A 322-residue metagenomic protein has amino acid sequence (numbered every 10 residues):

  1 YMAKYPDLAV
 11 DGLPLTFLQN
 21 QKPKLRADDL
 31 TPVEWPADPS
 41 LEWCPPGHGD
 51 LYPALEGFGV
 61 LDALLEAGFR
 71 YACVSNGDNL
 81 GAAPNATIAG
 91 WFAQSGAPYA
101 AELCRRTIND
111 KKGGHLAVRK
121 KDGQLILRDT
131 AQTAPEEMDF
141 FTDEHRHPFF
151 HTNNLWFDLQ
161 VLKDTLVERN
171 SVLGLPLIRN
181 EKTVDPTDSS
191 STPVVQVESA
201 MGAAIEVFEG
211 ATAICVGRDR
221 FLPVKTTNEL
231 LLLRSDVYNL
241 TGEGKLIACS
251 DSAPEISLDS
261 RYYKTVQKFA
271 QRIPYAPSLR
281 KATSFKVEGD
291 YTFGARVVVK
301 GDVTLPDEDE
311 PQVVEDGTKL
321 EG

Functional and structural regions predicted by a protein language model:
Y1-Y71, K281, D309: Conserved N-terminal catalytic core of the sugar/cofactor nucleotidyltransferase
N20-K22, G77-N79, C104-R105, R218-D219: An acidic- and aromatic-residue-enriched active-site/binding cleft used to recognize and process polar
K24, G81-A82, K163-D164: Short, acidic Gly/Pro/Ser/Thr-rich loop/turn segments
Y52, L61, I88-A89, G202: Short amphipathic alpha-helical segments and helix-helix/interface helices
C73-S75: Short aromatic-hydrophobic micro-motifs that form the base-stacking/packing surface for donor nucleotide recognition
N79-G90: Acidic donor-binding/catalytic loop of UDP-sugar-dependent glycosyltransferases, especially processive GT2
G90-G322: Left-handed beta-helix
